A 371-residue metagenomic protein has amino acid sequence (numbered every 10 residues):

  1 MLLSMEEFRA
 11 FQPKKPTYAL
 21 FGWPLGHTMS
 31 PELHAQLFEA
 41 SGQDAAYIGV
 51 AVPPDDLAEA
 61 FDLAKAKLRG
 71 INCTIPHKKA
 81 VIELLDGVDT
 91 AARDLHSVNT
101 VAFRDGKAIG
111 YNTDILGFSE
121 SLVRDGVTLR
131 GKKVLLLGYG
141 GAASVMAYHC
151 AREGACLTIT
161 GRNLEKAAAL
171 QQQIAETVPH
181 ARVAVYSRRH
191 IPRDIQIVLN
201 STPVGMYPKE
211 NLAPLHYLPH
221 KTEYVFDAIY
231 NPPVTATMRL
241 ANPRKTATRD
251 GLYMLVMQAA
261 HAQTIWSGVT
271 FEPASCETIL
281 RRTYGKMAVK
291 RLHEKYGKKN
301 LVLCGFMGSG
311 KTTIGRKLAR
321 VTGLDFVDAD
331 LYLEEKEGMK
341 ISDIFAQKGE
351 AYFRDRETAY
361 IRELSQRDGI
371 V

Functional and structural regions predicted by a protein language model:
L3-V127, P232-V234, M238-L240, R244: Phosphate/diphosphate ligand-binding glycine-rich loop within oxidoreductases
G22, G110-N112, L122, G131-R152 (+2 more regions): Glycine-rich adenosine-cofactor-binding loop
R152-C156, R244-T246, V321-G323: Conserved S-adenosyl-L-methionine
E153-T177, V327-E337: NAD(P)-binding Rossmann-fold cofactor-contacting core
V178-R249: Rossmann-like adenosine-cofactor binding region
A228-K295: Adenosine-phosphate binding glycine-rich loop
T312: Walker A/P-loop
L331-V371: ATP-dependent small-molecule kinase phosphotransfer cores that center on conserved nucleotide phosphate-binding segments
